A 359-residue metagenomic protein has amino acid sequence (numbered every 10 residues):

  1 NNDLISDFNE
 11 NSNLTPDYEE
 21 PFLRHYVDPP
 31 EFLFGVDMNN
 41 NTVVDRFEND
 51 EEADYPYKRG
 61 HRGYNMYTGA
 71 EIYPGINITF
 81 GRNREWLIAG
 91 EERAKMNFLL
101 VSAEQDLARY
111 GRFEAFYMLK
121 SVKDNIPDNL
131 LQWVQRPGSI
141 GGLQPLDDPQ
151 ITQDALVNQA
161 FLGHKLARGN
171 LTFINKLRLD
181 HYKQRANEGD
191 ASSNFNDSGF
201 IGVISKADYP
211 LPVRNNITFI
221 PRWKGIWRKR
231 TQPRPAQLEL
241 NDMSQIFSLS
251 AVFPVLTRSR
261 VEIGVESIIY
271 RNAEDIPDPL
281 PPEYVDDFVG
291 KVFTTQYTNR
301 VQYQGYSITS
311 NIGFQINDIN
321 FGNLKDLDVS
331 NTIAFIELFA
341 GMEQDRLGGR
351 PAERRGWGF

Functional and structural regions predicted by a protein language model:
N1-F359: Exposed, low-structure sequence patches enriched in small/polar residues
